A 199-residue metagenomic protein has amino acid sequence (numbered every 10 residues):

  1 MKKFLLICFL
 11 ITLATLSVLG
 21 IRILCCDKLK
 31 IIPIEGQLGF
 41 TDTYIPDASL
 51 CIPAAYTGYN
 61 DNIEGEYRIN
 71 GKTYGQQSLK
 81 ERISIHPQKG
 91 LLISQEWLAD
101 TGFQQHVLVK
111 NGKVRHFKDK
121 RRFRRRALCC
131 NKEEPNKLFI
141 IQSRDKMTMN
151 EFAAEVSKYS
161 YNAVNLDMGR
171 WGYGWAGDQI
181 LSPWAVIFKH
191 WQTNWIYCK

Functional and structural regions predicted by a protein language model:
L5-R82, L91-S94, I141: Zymogen propeptides
T41-T43, A99-T101, T148-A154: A short, polar/proline- and glycine-enriched secondary-structure boundary/capping micro-motif
L50-A54, N162-M168: General beta-strand structural signal in soluble alpha/beta enzymes
D61-S78, F117-C130, E134-V164, W171-K199: Conserved, well-ordered active-site substructure
P87: Phosphate-centric recognition/catalysis
S94-A99, Q142-K146: Short, solvent-exposed aromatic-acidic interface loops
E96-R125: Conserved mixed alpha/beta catalytic, RNA-binding, or beta-rich assembly cores of soluble enzyme, regulatory
T101-V107, V164-W171: N-terminal nucleophile
